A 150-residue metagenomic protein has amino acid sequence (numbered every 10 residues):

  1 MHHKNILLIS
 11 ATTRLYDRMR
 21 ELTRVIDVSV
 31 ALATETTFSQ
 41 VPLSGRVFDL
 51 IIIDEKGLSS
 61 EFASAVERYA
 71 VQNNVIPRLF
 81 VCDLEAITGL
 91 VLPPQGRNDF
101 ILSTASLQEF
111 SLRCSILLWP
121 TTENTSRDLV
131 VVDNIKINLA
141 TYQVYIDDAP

Functional and structural regions predicted by a protein language model:
H2-I6: Extreme N-terminal starter segment of soluble prokaryotic enzymes
I9-S10: Conserved acidic carboxylate
R14-Y16, D27, T34-L90: Conserved phosphotransfer microenvironments
R20-E21: Charged docking surfaces used in two-component/phosphorelay signaling
L32-E35, I101-L102: Short acidic-hydrophobic, aromatic-tinged amphipathic segments that line or gate anion-handling sites
V71-V131: Basic, amphipathic DNA-recognition helix from helix-turn-helix-like DNA-binding domains
W119-P150: Short, Lys/Arg-enriched segments at the junction into DNA-binding effector domains of transcriptional regulators
